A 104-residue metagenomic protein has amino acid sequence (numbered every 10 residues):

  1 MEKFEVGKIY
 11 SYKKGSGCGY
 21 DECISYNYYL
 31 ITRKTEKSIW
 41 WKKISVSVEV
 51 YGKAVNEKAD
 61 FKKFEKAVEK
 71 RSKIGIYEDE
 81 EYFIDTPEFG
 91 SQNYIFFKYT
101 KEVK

Functional and structural regions predicted by a protein language model:
M1-G19: Short coil-to-beta transition motif at edge beta-strands of beta-rich domains
F4-V6, R33-E36, Y77-E80: Short, solvent-exposed coil/turn segments at beta-strand boundaries
G17-C23, V48-V55: Short, cysteine-centered beta-strand-loop-beta hairpins and adjacent loop/turn segments enriched in charged/polar
S25-K34: Short beta-strand-centered aromatic/proline hotspots
K37-V46: Short, solvent-exposed secondary-structure boundary/capping segments
E49-K104: Intrinsically disordered, low-complexity, charged/polar segments
